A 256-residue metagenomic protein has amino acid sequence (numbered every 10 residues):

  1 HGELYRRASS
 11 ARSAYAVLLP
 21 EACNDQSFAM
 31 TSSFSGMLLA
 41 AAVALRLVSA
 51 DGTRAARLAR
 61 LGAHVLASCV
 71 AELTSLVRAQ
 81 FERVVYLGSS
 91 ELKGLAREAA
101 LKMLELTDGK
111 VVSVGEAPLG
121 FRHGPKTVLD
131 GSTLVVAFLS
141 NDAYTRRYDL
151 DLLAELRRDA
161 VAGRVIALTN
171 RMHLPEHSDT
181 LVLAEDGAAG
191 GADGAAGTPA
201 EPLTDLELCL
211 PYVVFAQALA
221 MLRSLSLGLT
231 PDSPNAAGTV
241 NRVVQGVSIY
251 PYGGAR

Functional and structural regions predicted by a protein language model:
H1-A59, F138-H177, D193-A195: Glycine-rich phosphate-binding loops that contact phosphosugars or nucleotide phosphates
S9-A11, E98-L106, V128-L129, D151-D159 (+1 more regions): Short, solvent-exposed amphipathic alpha-helical segments in soluble enzyme and RNA/protein-processing domains
A40-T74, T230-R256: Internal, active-site/partner-interface "lid" segment
A71-F81, V128-G131: Glycine-rich phosphate/diphosphate-binding loops that line cofactor/substrate pockets in enzymes
E82-D130: Anionic-ligand anchoring segments at beta-strand to alpha-helix junctions in alpha/beta enzyme folds, i.e., glycine
E82-G88, V135-F138, A167: Short hydrophobic beta-strand segments
F121-R158, T198-A216, L225: Glycine-rich, anion-gripping cofactor-binding loops and their flanking helix/strand elements in enzyme active sites
L181-R256: Peripheral docking tails and interdomain loops at the edges of cofactor- or intermediate-handling domains
